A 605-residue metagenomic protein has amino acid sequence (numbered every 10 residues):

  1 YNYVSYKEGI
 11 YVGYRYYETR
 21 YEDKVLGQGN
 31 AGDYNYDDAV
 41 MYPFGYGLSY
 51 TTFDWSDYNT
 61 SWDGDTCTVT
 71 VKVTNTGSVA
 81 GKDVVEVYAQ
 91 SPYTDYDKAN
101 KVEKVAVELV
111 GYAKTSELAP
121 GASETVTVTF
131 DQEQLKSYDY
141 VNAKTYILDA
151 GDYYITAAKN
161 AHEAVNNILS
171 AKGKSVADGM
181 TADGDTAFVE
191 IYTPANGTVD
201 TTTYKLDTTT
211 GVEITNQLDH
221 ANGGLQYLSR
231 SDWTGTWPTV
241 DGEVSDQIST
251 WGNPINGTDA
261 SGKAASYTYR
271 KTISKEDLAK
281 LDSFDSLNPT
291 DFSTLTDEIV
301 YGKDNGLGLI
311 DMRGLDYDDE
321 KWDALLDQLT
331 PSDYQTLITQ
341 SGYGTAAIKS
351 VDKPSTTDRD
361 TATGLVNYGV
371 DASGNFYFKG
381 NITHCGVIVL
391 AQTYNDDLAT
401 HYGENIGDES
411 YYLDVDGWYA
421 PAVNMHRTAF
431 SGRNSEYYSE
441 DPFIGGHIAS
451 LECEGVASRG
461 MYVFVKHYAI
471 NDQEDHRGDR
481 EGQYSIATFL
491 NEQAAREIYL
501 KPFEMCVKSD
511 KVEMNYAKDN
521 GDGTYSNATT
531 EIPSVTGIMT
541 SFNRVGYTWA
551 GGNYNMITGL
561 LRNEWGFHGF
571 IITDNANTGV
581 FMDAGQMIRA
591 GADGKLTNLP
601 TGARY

Functional and structural regions predicted by a protein language model:
Y1-D139, I147-T156, A161, V212-Y605: Glycoside hydrolase catalytic-domain context in secreted enzymes
Q132-K205: Terminal connector regions
T193, T203-T210, T215-L218: A non-transmembrane, solvent-exposed segment enriched in polar/low-complexity residues
